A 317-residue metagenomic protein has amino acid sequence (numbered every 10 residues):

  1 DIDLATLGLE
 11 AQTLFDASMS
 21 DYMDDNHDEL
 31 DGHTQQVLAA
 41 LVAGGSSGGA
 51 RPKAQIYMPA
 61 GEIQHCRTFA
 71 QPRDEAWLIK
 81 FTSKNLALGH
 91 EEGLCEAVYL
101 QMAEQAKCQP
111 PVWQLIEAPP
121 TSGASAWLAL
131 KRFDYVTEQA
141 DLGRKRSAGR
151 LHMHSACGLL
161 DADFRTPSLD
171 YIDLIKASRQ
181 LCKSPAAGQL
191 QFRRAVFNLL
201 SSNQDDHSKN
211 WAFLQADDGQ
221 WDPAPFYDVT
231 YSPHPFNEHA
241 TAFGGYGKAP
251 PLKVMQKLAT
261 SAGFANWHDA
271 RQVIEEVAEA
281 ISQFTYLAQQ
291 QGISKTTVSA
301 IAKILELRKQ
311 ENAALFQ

Functional and structural regions predicted by a protein language model:
D1-S208, A212-Q317: Phosphate/dinucleotide-binding and metal-coordinating scaffold of catalytic cores in nucleotide-dependent enzymes
